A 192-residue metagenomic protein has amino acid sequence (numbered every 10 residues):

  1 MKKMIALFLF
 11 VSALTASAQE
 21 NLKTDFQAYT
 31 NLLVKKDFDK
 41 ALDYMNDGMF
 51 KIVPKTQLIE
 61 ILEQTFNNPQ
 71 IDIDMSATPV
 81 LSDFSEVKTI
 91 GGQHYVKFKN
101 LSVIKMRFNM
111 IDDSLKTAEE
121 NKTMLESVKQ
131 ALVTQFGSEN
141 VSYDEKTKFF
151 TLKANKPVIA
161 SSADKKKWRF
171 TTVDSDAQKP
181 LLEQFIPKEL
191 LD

Functional and structural regions predicted by a protein language model:
M1-L22: Bacterial Sec-dependent N-terminal signal peptides
M4-L7, M49-F50, N121-K122: Short acidic/polar alpha-helix capping motifs at helix-coil junctions
A16-N31, K35: Short, low-complexity N-terminal intrinsically disordered segments enriched in polar/charged residues
K23, D39-Y95, K99-N100, R107-F108: Short solvent-exposed beta->alpha transition segments
V87-D192: Exposed beta-sheet edge and beta->alpha loop/turn motif
